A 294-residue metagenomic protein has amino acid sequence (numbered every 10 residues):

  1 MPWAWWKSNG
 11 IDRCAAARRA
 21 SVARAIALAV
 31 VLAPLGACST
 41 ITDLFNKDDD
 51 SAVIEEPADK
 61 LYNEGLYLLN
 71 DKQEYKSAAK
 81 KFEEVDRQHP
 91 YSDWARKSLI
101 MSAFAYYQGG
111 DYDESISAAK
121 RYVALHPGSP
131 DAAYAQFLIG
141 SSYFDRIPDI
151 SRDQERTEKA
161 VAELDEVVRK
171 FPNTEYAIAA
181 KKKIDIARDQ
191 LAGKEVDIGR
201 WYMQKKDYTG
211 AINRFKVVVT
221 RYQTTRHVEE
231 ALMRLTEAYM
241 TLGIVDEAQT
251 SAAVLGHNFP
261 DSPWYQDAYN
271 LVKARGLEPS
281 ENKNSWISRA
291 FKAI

Functional and structural regions predicted by a protein language model:
P2-W6, I11-C14, A37-I294: Acidic, polar-rich low-complexity tracts and alpha-helical solenoid repeat scaffolds
R13, R18-R19, R24: Basic polycationic patches enriched in arginine
A25-L35: Bacterial N-terminal signal peptides
